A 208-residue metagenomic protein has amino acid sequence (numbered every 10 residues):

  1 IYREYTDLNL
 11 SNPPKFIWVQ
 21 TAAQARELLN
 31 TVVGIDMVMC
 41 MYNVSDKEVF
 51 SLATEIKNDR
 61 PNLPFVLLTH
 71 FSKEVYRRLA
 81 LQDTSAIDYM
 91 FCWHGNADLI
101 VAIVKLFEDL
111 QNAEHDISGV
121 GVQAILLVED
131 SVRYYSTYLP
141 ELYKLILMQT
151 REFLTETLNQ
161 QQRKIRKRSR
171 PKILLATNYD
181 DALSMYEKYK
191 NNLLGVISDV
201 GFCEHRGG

Functional and structural regions predicted by a protein language model:
I1-I17, R133-L174: Two-component/phosphorelay signaling modules centered on CheY-like receiver
Y2, S11-P13, W18-F65, T69-A80 (+4 more regions): Conserved phosphotransfer microenvironments
N9, N30-T31, N58, D83 (+3 more regions): Generic structural signal for beta-strand residues in well-ordered domains
P14-G34, I117-I146: Short, solvent-exposed linear motifs at loop/edge-of-secondary-structure regions
W18-Q20, N43, V66-Y134, R151 (+1 more regions): Output/docking surface of receiver
F50, L63, L81, N112-H115 (+3 more regions): Short alpha-helical interface elements
S51, A102, T137-P140: Generic recognition of short, well-ordered alpha-helical segments
I56, F107, Q111, L142-T150 (+1 more regions): Hydrophobic, Leu/Ile/Phe/Ala-enriched alpha-helical segments that form helix-helix packing faces
